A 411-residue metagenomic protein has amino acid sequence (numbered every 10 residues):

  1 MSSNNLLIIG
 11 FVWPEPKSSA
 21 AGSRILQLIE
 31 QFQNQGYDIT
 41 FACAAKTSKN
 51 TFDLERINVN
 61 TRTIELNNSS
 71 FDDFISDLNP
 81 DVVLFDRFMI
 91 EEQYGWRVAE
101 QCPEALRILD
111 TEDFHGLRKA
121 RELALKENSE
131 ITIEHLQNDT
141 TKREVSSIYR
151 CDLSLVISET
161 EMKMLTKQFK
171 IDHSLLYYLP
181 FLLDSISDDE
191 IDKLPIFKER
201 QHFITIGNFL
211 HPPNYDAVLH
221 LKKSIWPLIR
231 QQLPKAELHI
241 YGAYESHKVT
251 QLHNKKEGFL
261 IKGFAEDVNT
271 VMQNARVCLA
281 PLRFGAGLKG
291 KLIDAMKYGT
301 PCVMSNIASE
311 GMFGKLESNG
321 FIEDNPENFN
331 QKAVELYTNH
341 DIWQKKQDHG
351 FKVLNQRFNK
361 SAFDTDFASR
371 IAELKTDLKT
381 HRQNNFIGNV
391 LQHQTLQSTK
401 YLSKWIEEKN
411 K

Functional and structural regions predicted by a protein language model:
M1-T51: N-terminal subdomain of nucleotide-sugar transferases
E15, E104-A105, L109-N138, K198 (+1 more regions): Acceptor-binding helix/loop patch of EC 2.4 sugar-transfer enzymes, predominantly nucleotide-sugar-dependent
P80, Q273-G287, T300: Acidic donor-binding loop of glycosyltransferase active sites
Q93-Y94, T141-S174, V249: A short, active-site helix/loop in glycosyltransferases that binds the activated sugar's phosphate group
K167-I171, L176-Q273: Conserved catalytic-core segment of nucleotide-activated headgroup transferases in glycan assembly
K291-D294, P301-S305: Short hydrophobic beta-strand element within catalytic cores of glycosyltransferases and related nucleotide-activated
N319-E327, E335-H340: Conserved acidic donor-binding segment of nucleotide-sugar-dependent glycosyltransferases
H349-K411: C-terminal amphipathic helix plus adjacent low-complexity, charged tail appended to glycosyltransferase catalytic
